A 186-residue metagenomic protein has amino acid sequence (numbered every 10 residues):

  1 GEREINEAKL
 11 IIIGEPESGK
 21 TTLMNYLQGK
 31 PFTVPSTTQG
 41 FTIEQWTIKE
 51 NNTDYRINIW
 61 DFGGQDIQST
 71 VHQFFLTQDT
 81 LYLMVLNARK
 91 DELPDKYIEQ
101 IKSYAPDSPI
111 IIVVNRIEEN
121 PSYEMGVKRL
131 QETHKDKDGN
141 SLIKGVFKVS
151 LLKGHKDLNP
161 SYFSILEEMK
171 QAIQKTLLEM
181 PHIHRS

Functional and structural regions predicted by a protein language model:
G1-P35, Y55-N58: Conserved G1/Walker A P-loop phosphate-binding module
N6-K9, Q39-E44, T53-N58, Q78-L81 (+2 more regions): Core residues of folded domains in eukaryotic genome-function proteins
S18-T22, T33, D66-S69, D91-L93 (+2 more regions): Eukaryotic short linear interaction motifs
M24-Q28, L76, I98, K102 (+2 more regions): Amphipathic alpha-helical interaction motifs in eukaryotic regulatory proteins
Q28-D54, Q65-S69, L93: Switch I (effector-binding) loop of TRAFAC-class P-loop GTPase G-domains
N51, T70-K144: Conserved C-terminal guanine-recognition region of P-loop GTPase G domains, centered on the G4
D61: Conserved active-site aspartate in kinases
I111, E119-R185: Canonical P-loop GTPase G-domain recognition
